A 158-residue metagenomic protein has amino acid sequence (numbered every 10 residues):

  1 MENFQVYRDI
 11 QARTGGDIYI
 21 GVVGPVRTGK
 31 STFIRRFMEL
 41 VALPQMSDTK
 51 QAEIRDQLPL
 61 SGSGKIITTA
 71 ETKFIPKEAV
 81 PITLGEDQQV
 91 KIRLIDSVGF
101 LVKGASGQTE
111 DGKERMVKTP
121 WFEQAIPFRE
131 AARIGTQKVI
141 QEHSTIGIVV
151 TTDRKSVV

Functional and structural regions predicted by a protein language model:
M1-A125, I140-I146: Conserved G1/Walker A P-loop phosphate-binding module
E130-K138: Long, charged N-terminal accessory/stalk domains
I148-T152: Conserved beta-strand segments of the P-loop GTPase G domain that flank and frequently precede/overlap
V157: Conserved small/polar residues in nucleotide/adenosyl-binding loops
